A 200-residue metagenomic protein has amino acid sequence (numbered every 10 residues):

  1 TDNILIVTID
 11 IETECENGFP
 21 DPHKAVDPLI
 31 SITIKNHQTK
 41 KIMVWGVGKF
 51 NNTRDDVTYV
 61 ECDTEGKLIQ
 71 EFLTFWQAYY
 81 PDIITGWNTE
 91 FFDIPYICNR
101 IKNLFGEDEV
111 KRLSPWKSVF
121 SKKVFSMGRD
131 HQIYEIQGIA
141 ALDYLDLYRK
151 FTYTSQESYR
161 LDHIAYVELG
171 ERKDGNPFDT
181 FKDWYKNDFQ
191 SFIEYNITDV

Functional and structural regions predicted by a protein language model:
T1-I83, E194-V200: DnaQ-like (DEDDh/DEDDy) 3′-5′ exonuclease domain used for proofreading and 3′-end trimming on nucleic acids
T1-N3, I133-Y134, D188-F189: Short hydrophobic "helix-edge" motifs at membrane interfaces and signal-peptide entry regions
E14, K102, G170: Residue-level marker of positions within ordered structural domains that often coincide with functionally constrained
I32-I34, W76, I101, A165-E168: Hydrophobic, Leu/Ile/Phe/Ala-enriched alpha-helical segments that form helix-helix packing faces
F50-S155: Conserved DEDDh/DEDDy metal-dependent 3′-5′ exonuclease domain
Y79-D93, Q137-V200: Acidic, Mg2+-coordinating catalytic module of metal-dependent nucleases/exonucleases that use a two-metal-ion mechanism
